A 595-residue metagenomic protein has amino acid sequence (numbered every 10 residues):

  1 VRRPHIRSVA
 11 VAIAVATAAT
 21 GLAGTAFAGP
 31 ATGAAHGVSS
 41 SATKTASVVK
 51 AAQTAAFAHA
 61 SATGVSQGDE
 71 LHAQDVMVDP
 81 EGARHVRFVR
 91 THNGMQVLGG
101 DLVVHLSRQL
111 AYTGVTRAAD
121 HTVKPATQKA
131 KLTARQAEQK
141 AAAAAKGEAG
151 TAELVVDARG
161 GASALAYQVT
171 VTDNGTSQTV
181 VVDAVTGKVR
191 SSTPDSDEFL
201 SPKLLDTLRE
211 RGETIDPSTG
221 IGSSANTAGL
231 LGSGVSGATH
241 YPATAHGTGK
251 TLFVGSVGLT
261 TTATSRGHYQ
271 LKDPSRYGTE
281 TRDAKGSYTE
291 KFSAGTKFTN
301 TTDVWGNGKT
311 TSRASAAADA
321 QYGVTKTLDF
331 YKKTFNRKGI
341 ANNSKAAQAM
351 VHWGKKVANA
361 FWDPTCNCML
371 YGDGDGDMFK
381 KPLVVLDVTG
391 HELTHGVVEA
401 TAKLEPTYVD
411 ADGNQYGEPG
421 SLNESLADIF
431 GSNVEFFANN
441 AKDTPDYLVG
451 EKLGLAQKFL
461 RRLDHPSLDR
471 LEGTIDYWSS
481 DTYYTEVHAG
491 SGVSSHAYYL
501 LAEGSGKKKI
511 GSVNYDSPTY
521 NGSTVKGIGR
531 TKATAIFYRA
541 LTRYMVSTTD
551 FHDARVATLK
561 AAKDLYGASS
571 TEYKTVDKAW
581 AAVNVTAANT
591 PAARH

Functional and structural regions predicted by a protein language model:
R2-A14, A19-P217, K345-F361: Segments that shape or occlude catalytic/ligand-binding pockets
V11, T45-A52, A130, A134 (+9 more regions): Generic structural signal for well-ordered, non-membrane alpha-helical segments in soluble metabolic enzymes
K50, T54-A58, T113, R135 (+14 more regions): Solvent-exposed, polar/charged alpha-helical surfaces in well-ordered, non-transmembrane soluble domains, broadly
L110-G114, D195-D197, R337-N342, G506-K507 (+1 more regions): Short amphipathic alpha-helical segments with coiled-coil-like heptad repeat character
T170-S177, K188-G492, L500, K509-S512 (+4 more regions): Extracellular zinc-dependent metalloprotease catalytic-domain scaffold
S494, L501-A568: Long, compositionally biased non-active-site segments enriched in small/hydrophobic residues and glycine
D553-H595: Beta/coil-rich, acidic/histidine-enriched accessory regions frequently appended to metallopeptidases
